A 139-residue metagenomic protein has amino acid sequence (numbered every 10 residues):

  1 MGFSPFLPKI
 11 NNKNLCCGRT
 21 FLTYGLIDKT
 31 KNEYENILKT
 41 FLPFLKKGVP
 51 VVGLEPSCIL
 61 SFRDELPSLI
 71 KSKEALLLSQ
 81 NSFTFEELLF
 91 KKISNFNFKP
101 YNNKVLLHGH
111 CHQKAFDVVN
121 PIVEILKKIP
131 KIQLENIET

Functional and structural regions predicted by a protein language model:
M1-T139: Iron-sulfur cluster-binding electron-transfer modules in prokaryotic oxidoreductases
